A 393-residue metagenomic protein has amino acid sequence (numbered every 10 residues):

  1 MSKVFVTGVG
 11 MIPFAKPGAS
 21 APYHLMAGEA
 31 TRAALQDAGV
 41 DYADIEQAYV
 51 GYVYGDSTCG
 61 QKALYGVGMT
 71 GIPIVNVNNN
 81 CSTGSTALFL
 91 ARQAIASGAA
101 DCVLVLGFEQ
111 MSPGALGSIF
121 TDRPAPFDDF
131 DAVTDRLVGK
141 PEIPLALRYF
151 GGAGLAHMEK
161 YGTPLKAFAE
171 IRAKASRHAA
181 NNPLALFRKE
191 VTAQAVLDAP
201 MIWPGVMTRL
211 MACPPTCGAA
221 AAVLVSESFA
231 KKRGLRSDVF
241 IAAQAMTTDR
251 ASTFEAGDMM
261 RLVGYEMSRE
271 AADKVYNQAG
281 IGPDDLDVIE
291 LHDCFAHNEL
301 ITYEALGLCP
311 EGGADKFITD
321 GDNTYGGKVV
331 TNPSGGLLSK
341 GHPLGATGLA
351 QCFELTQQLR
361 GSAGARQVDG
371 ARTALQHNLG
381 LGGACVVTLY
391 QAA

Functional and structural regions predicted by a protein language model:
M1-H24, R136, E170, I202-E270 (+6 more regions): Condensing-enzyme catalytic core mediating Claisen C-C bond formation in acyl metabolism
M1-S82, A153, H157-L165, L186-V196 (+3 more regions): Conserved active-site "lid/cap" helical segment
V6, Y42-G51, P73-N78, V103-G107 (+6 more regions): Beta-strand segments within the central parallel beta-sheet cores of soluble alpha/beta enzyme folds
P17-A19, G114-F120, A180-P183, L235 (+4 more regions): Short acidic, glycine/serine/threonine-rich loops at helix termini
Y52-L106, Q110-L137, P141-Y149, F187-P214 (+3 more regions): Conserved catalytic cysteine-centered active-site region of acyl-thioester-dependent Claisen-condensing enzymes
G55-L64, A251-G257, D293-K316, P343-G345 (+1 more regions): Short glycine/threonine-rich loop-to-helix capping motif typified by GTGT followed within a few residues by an Asp-Pro
L64, E159, L224-S226, L389-A392: Short beta-strand-to-turn element immediately C-terminal to the catalytic PLP-Schiff-base lysine in fold type I
N79-E109, L147-N181, A222-S228, K340-A363: Active-site-proximal alpha-helical scaffold in enzymes
